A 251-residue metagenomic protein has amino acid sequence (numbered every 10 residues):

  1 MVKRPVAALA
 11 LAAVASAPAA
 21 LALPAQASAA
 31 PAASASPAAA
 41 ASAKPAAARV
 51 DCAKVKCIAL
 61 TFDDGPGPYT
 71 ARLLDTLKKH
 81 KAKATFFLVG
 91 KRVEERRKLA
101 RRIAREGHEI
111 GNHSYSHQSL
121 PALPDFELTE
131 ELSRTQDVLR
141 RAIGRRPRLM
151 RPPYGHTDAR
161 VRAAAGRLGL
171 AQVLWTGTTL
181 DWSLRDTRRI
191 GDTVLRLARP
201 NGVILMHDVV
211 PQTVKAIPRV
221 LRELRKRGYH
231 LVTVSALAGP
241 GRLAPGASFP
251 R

Functional and structural regions predicted by a protein language model:
M1-A35: Secretory targeting and sorting signals
A29-A47: Low-complexity, acidic Ser/Thr/Pro-rich repeat tracts that form intrinsically disordered stalk/linker regions of very
A41-V138, G239: Active-site beta->alpha N-cap acidic-glycine motif
P45, R49-C52, H80, V93-E94 (+1 more regions): C-terminal domain-boundary segment and adjacent tail
V55-C57, H80-T85, R105-E109, R145-R148 (+3 more regions): Loop/turn elements at helix/coil->beta-strand transitions in domains of secreted/extracellular proteins
F62-D64, F87-K91, S114-Y115, R151-G155 (+3 more regions): Active-site-proximal beta-strand/loop segments in catalytic clefts of secreted hydrolases
D63, L77, F86, I110-H113 (+7 more regions): Conserved, mostly hydrophobic/aromatic
Q118-R146, Y154-G202, T213-A216: Alpha-helical scaffold elements lining the catalytic groove of polysaccharide deacetylases
